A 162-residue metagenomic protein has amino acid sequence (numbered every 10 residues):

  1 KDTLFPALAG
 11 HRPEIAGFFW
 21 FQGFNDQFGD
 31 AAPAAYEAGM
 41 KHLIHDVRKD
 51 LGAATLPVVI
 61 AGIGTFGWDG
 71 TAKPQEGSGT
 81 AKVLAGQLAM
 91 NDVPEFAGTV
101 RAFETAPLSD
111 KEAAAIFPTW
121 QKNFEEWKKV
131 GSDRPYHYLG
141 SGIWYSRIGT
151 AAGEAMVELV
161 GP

Functional and structural regions predicted by a protein language model:
K1-P162: Cell-envelope and extracellular/periplasmic
